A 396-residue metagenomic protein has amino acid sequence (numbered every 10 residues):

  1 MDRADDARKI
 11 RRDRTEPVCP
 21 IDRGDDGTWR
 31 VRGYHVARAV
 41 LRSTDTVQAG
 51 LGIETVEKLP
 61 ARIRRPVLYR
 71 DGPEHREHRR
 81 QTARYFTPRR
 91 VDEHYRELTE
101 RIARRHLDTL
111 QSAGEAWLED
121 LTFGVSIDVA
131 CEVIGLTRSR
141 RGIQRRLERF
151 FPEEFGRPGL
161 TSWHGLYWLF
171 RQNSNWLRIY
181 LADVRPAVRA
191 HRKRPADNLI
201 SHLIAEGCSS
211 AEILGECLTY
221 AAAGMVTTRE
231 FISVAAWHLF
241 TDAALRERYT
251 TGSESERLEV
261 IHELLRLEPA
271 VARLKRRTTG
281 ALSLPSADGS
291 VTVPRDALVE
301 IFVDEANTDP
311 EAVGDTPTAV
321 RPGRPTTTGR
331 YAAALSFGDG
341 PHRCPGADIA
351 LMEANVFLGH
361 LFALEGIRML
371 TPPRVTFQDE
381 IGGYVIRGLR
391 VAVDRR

Functional and structural regions predicted by a protein language model:
M1-R396: Cytochrome P450
